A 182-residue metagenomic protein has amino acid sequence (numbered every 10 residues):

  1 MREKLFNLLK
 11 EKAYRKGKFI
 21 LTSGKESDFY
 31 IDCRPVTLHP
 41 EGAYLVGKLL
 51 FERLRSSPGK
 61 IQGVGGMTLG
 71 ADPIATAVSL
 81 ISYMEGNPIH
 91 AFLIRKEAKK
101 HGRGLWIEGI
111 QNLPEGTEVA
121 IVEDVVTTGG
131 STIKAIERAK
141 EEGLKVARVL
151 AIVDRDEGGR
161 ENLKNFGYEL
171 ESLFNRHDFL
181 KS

Functional and structural regions predicted by a protein language model:
M1-P58: Active-site-facing substrate-recognition patch
R2-L8, E137-S182: PRPP-dependent phosphoribosyltransferase catalytic core
S23, I110-P114, E142, N162-L163: Solvent-exposed alpha-helices and their adjacent loops that cap or buttress functional pockets in soluble metabolic
L50-I61, I136, K140-E142: Phosphate/pyrophosphate-binding loops at sites that engage ATP/ADP/AMP, CoA/4′-phosphopantetheine, polyphosphate
G59-G70, R148-L150: Short glycine-rich phosphate-binding loop at a beta-alpha junction
G66-G70, R95, T127: Active-site nucleophile and cofactor-binding loops and adjacent substrate-binding regions of central metabolic enzymes
T76-A120, G130-I133: Short, glycine/charge-rich flexible loops or terminal/linker lids adjacent to PRPP-binding catalytic cores
E123-I136, G158: Acidic, divalent-metal-coordinating active-site segment for phosphoryl/phosphodiester hydrolysis, typified by short
